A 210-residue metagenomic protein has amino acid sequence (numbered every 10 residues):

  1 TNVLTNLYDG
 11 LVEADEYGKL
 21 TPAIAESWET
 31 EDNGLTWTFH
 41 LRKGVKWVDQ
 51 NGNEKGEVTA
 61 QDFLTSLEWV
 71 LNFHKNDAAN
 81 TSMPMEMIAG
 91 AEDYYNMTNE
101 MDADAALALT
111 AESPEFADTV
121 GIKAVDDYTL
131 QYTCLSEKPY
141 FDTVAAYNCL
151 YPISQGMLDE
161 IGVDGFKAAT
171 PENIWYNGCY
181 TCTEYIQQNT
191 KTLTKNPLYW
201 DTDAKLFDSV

Functional and structural regions predicted by a protein language model:
T1-D32, W175: N-terminal lobe/hinge region of extracytoplasmic solute-binding protein
T1-L4, I24, N51-N53, F141-P152: A structural "hinge/loop" feature
N2-N6, K19, A23, V58 (+2 more regions): Extracytoplasmic/secreted proteins, especially bacterial periplasmic and envelope-associated proteins
V3, L20, E29-E31, R42 (+4 more regions): Extracytoplasmic/periplasmic, Sec-exported soluble proteins
L11, S27-W28, Q50, Y132 (+2 more regions): Residue-level signal for nonpolar/aromatic packing positions in well-ordered secondary structure
V12, E16, K43-K46, E68-N76 (+3 more regions): Sec-exported extracytoplasmic/periplasmic mature domains
E26-G90, Q131: Aromatic- and charge-enriched surface segment that lines or borders ligand/interaction sites
M101-T129, T133-K205, S209: Gly/Pro-rich hinge or "lid" segments in bacterial periplasmic/extracellular proteins
